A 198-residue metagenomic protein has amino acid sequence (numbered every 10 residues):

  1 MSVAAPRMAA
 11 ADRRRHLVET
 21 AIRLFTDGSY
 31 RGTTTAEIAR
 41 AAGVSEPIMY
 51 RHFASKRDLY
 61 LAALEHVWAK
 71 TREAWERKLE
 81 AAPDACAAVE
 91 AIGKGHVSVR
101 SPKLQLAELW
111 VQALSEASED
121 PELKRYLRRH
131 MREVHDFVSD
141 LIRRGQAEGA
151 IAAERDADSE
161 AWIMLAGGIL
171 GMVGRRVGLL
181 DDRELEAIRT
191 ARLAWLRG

Functional and structural regions predicted by a protein language model:
M1-D12: N-terminal intrinsically disordered/low-complexity leader segments
H16, T20-D58, A62: Helix-turn-helix
D27-G28, A82, K103, E148: Short coil/turn segments at alpha/beta junctions that flank glycine-rich nucleotide-binding fingerprints
A62, E73-L106, A157-M164, E186: Hydrophobic alpha-helical connector segments
E65-T71: Short, basic, alpha-helical segments at the C-terminal edge of helix-turn-helix-like DNA-binding modules
R77, Q105-L106, Y126-E133, F137: Short, solvent-exposed amphipathic helices
S101-K124: Amphipathic alpha-helical segments used for helix-helix packing
E122-R128, R132, Q146-R192: Hydrophobic/aromatic-rich alpha-helical bundle segments in the mid-to-C-terminal region
